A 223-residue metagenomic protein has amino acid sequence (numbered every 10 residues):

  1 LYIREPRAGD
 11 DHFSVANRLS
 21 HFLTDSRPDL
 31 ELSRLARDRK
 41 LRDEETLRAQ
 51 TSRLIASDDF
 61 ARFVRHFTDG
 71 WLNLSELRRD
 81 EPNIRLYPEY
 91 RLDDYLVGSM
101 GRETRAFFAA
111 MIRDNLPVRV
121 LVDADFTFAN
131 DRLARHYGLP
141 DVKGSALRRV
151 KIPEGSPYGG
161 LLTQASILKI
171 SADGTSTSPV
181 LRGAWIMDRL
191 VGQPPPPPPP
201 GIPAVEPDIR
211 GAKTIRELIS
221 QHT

Functional and structural regions predicted by a protein language model:
Y2, A134, R149-T223: Sequence context surrounding c-type heme c attachment/ligation sites in exported
Y2-N17, H21, P28-R113, P117-V120 (+1 more regions): Long, ordered, helix-rich scaffold segments
F22-D25, T177: Glycine-rich phosphate-binding loop plus the immediately following alpha-helix
L23, D125-F126, E154, S166: Short, flexible loop/turn elements at secondary-structure junctions
T24, D59, E76, G138-D141 (+2 more regions): Hydrophobic alpha-helix feature that most strongly marks membrane-spanning transmembrane helices and their immediate
E31, Y137-R149: Short, well-structured beta-strand/strand-turn elements
W71, R85-Y87, D125-F126, K151-I152 (+1 more regions): A glycine-rich phosphate-binding loop feature that marks nucleotide/adenosyl-phosphate handling sites
M111-R119, A124-T127, R132, H136-P140: Gly/Pro-rich turn-and-neighbor structural signature
